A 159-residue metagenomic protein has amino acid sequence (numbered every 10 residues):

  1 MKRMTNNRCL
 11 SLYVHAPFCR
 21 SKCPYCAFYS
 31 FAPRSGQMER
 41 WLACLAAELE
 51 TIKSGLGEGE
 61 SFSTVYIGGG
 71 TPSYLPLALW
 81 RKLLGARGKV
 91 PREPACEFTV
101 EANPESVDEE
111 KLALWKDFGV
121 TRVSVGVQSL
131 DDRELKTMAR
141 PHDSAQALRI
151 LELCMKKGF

Functional and structural regions predicted by a protein language model:
M1, T5-N6, S21, I67 (+1 more regions): Generic cytosolic/nucleocytoplasmic N-terminal low-complexity/intrinsically disordered segments
M1-L12, L56-G59, P91: N-terminal [4Fe-4S]-dependent radical SAM core
C9-S11, C23, E97: Structural motif
L12-V14, V125: Short beta-strand motif preference
H15-S30: Local cysteine-cluster metal-coordination motifs and their immediate loop/turn environment, predominantly Fe-S cluster
S30-F159: Conserved non-cysteine loop/helix-boundary elements of the Radical SAM core domain that shape
